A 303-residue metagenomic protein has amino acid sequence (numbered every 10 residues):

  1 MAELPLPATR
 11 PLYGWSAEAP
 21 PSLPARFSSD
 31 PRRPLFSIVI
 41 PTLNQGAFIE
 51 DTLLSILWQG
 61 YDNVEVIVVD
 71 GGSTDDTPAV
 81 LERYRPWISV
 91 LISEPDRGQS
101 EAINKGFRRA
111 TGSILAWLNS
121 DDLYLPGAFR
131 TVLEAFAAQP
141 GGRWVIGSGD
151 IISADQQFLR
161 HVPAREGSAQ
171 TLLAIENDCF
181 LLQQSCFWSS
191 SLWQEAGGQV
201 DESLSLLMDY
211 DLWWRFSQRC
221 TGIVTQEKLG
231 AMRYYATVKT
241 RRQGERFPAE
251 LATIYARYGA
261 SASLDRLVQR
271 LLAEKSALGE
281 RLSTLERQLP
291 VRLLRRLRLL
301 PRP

Functional and structural regions predicted by a protein language model:
M1-S55: N-proximal low-complexity "stem/linker" segments adjacent to membrane-targeting elements
P34-S37, E65, D211: Cell-envelope/extracellular polymer assembly enzymes that use nucleotide-activated donors
A47-E50, D75-R83, G127: Acidic helix N-cap motif at the loop->helix transition within catalytic regions of sugar-transfer enzymes
S55, D62, D70-A79, P95 (+1 more regions): A conserved acidic beta->alpha catalytic loop
E94-A110: Glycine-rich, basic loop-to-helix element that forms the pyrophosphate-binding segment of sugar-nucleotide handling
L115: Short aromatic/hydrophobic "clamp" motif used to bind/position activated sugar donors
L123, G127-L159: Conserved donor NDP-sugar-binding/catalytic core segment of glycosyltransferases
H161-I254: Conserved nucleotide-sugar donor-binding catalytic segment
